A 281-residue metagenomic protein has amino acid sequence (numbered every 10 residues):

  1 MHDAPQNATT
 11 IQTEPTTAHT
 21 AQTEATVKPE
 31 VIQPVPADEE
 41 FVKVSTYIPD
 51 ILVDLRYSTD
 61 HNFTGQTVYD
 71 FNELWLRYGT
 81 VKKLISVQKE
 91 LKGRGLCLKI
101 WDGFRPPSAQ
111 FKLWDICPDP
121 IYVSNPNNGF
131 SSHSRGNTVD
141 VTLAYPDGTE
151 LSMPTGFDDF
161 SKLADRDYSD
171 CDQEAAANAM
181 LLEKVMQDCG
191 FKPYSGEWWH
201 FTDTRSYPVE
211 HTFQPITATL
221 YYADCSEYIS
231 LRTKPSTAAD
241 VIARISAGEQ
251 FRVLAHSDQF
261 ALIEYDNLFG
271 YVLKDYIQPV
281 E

Functional and structural regions predicted by a protein language model:
H2-N7, I11-W101, L113-G196, T202-T219: Extracytoplasmic cell-surface/polysaccharide-interacting catalytic and binding patches
N62-Q66, S230-T233, A261: Short, solvent-exposed loop/turn elements at domain surfaces
P106: Segments that shape or occlude catalytic/ligand-binding pockets
A144, K234, E264-D266: A generic structural motif
T217-S230, A243-A247, L254-S257, Y276-E281: SH3-family beta-barrel domains
P235-D240: Short alpha-helix capping/helix-loop boundary micro-motifs
G248, A261-Y265: SH3/SH3-like beta-barrel fold
D266-I277: A short macromolecule-binding patch
